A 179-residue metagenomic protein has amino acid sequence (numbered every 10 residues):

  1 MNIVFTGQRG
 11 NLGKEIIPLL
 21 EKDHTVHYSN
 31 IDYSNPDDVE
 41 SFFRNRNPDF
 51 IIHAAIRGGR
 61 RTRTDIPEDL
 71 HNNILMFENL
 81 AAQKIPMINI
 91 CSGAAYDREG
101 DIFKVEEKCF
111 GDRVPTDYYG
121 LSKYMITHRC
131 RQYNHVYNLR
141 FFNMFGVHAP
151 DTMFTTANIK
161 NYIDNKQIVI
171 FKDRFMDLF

Functional and structural regions predicted by a protein language model:
N2-K22: N-terminal Rossmann NAD(P)H-binding glycine-rich loop of SDR-like oxidoreductase domains
T6, I51-R57, M87-G93, L139-F141: SDR active-site strand-loop-helix element
H27-D38: Rossmann-fold cofactor-recognition segment
S34, T64-N79, R113, D117 (+1 more regions): Glycine-rich NAD(P)-binding loop of the Rossmann-fold in SDR/ketoreductase-type enzymes
P36-N72: NAD(P)H-binding glycine-rich loop region in Rossmannoid oxidoreductase-like domains and their noncatalytic homologs
I51, E78-Y118: Conserved Rossmann-fold NAD(P)-dependent oxidoreductase catalytic core, especially the SDR/UDP-sugar
R61-E68, R98-I102, P150-D151: Conserved catalytic-core motifs of eukaryotic protein kinase domains, centered on the activation segment
Y124, H128-F179: NAD(P)-dependent short-chain dehydrogenase/reductase
